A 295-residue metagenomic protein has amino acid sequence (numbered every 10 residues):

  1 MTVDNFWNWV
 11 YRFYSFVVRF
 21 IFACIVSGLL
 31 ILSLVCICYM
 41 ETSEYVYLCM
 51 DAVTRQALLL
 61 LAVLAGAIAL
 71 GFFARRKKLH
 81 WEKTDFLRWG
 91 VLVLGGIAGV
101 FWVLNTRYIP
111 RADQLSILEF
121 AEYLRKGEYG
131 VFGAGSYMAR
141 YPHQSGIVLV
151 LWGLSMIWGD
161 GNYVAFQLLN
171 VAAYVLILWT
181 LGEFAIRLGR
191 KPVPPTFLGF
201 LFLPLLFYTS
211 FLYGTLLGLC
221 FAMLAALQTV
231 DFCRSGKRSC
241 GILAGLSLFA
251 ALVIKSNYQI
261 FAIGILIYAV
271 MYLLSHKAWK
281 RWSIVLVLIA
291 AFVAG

Functional and structural regions predicted by a protein language model:
M1-F101, I284-A290: Start-transfer (signal-anchor) and selected internal transmembrane alpha helices of multi-pass inner/ER membrane
T106-F120, K126-G133, Y137-V150, D160-G161: Extracytoplasmic catalytic/substrate-binding loops of multi-pass membrane glycan-assembly enzymes
S145, G159-L176: Loop-to-helix entry region of an early transmembrane alpha helix in multi-pass inner-membrane enzymes
A165, L181-F202: Transmembrane-helix signature of polytopic, membrane-embedded enzymes that assemble or transfer cell-envelope glycans
L168-L188, L224: Transmembrane-helix motifs of polytopic, lipid-linked glycan transferases
R187, A225-C240: Membrane-interface transmembrane helices that cradle and orient dolichyl/undecaprenyl
F207-G218: Short acidic/glycine- and proline-prone juxtamembrane loop motifs at membrane-interface regions of multi-pass membrane
C240-S256, A290-F292: Membrane-interface alpha helices of multi-pass inner-membrane proteins
